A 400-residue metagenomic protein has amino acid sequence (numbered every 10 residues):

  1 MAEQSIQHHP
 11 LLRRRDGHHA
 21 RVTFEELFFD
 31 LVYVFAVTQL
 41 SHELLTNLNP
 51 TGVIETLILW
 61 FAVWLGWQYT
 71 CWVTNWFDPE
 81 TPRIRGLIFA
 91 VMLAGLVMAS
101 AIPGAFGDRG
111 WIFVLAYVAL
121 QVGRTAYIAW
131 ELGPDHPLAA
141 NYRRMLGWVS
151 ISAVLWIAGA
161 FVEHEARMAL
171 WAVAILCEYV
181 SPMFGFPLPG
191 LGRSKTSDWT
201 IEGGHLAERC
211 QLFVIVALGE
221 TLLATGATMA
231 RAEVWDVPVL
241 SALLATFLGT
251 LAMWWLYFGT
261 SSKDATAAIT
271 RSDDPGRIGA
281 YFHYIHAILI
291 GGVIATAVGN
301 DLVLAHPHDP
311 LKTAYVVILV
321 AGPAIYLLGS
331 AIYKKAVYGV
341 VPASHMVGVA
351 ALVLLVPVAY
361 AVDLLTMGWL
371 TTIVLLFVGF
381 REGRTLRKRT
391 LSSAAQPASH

Functional and structural regions predicted by a protein language model:
A2-L27, V32-F35, N47, L57-G86 (+6 more regions): Predominantly late transmembrane helices and immediately cytosolic-facing juxtamembrane segments
V32-H42, D363: Alpha-helical transmembrane segments of multi-pass membrane proteins
E165-L170, V362-T372: Loop-to-transmembrane alpha-helix initiation sites
A336-G339, L355-G368: Membrane-helix boundary connector in multi-pass membrane proteins
H345-V353, T371-V374: Central hydrophobic cores of alpha-helical transmembrane segments in multi-pass integral membrane proteins
A350-A359, R389: Alpha-helical subdomain
